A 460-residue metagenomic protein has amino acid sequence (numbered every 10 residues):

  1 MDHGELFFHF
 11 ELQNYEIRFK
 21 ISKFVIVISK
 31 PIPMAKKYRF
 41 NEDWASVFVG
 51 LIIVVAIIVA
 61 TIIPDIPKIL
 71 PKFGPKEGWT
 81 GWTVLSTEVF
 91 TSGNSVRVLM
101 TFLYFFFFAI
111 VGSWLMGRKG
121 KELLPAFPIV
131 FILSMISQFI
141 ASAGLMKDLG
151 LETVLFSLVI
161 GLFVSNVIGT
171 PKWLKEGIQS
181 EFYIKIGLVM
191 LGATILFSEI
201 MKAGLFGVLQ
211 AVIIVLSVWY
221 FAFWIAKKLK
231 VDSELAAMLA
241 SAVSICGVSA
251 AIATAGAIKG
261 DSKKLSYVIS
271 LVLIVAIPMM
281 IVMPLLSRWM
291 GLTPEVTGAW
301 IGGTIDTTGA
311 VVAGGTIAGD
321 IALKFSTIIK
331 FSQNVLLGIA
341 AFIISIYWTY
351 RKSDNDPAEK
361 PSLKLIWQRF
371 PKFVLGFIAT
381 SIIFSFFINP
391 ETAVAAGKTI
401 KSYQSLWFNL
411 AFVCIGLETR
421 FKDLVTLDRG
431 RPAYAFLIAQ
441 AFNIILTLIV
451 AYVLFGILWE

Functional and structural regions predicted by a protein language model:
A35-R39, W44-F90, F105-R118, L123-I178 (+5 more regions): Structural signature of multi-pass alpha-helical membrane transport proteins
D43, V231-M279, E295-G319, Y403 (+1 more regions): Alpha-helical membrane segments and immediately flanking helix-loop junctions that form or couple to the substrate/ion
L51-V54, F127-F139, V159, F182-I195 (+6 more regions): Small-residue-rich segments of transmembrane alpha-helices in multi-pass membrane proteins, especially helix faces
T91-Y104, K147-I160, A203-L216, S241 (+3 more regions): Structural signature of hydrophobic alpha-helical transmembrane segments
N94-V98, A126-F131, M135, F182-F223 (+3 more regions): Entry/N-cap segments of selected transmembrane alpha helices and their immediately preceding amphipathic helices
I140-S142, M146-I252, G256-S266, M280: Glycine- and small hydrophobic-enriched segments that form the cores of compact globular domains
F197-F206, S287-E295, T316-I328, Y452-E460: Helix-coil boundary and interhelical linker segments in multi-pass alpha-helical membrane proteins
G319-D356: Oxyanion-binding "anion nests"
